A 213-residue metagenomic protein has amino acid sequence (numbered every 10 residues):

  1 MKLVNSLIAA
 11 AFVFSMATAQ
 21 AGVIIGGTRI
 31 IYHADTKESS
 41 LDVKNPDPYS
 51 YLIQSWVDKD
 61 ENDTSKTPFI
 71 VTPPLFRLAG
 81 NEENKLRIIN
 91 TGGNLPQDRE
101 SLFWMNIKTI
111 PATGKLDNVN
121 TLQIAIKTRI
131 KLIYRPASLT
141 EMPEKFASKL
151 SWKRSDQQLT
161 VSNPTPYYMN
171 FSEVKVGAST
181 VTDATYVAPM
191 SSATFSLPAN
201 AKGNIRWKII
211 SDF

Functional and structural regions predicted by a protein language model:
M1-I8: Bacterial N-terminal signal peptides that target proteins for export
M16-T18: N-terminal signal peptide c-region/cleavage motif recognized by signal peptidases
A21-D42, M142-S151, A184-Y186: Beta-sheet-dominated interaction scaffolds and their linkers
I24, D42-I88: Surface-exposed binding patches on compact interaction domains or structured appendages
V43-D47, L159-T165: Asparagine-centered strand-capping/turn motif at beta-strand->loop junctions
S55, F171-A178: Change to "...patches in solvent-exposed regions of secreted, membrane-anchored, or virion-exposed structural
K66-L95, A178-N204: Intrinsically disordered, low-complexity Pro/Gly/Ser/Thr-rich segments with frequent PxxP/GP/PP motifs and embedded
G93-K145, K202-F213: Terminal connector regions
